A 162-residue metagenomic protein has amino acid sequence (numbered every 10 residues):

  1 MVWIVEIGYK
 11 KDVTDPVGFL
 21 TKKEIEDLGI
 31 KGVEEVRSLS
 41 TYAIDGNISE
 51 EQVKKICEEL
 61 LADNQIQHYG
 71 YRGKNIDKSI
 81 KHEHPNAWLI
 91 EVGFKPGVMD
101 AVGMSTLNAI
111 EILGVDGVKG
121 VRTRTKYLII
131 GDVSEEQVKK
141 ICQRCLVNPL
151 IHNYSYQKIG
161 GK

Functional and structural regions predicted by a protein language model:
M1-K162: Non-catalytic terminal accessory/regulatory regions of metabolic enzymes
